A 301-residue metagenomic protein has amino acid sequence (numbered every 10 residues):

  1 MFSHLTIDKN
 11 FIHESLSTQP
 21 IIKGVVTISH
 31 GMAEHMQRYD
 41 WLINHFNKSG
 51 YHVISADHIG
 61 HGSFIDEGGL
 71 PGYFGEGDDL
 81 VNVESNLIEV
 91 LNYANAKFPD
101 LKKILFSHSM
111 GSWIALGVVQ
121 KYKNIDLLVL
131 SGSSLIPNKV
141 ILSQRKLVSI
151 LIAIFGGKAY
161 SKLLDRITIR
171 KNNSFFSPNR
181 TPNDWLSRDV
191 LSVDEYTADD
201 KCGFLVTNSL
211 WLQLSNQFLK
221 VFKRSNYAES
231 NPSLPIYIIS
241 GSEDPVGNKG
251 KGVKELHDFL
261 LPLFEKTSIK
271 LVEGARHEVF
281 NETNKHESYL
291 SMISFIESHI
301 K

Functional and structural regions predicted by a protein language model:
M1-T18: N-terminal cap/lid segment of alpha/beta-hydrolase-fold proteins
K23-V26, H30-E34, S109, S242-E243: Active-site glycine-rich loops that stabilize anionic/oxyanionic intermediates across multiple enzyme folds
R38-P71: Conserved alpha/beta-hydrolase
G75-N95: Alpha/beta-hydrolase active-site loop
F106-G111, A115: Gly/Ala-rich beta-loop-alpha elbow adjacent to hydrolase catalytic centers
A115-K201: Alpha/beta-hydrolase-fold enzymes
I238-S240: Short beta-strand/loop motif that positions the catalytic acidic residue of the alpha/beta-hydrolase fold
L263-K301: Catalytic active-site module of serine/aspartate enzymes centered on a nucleophile-bearing elbow/loop
